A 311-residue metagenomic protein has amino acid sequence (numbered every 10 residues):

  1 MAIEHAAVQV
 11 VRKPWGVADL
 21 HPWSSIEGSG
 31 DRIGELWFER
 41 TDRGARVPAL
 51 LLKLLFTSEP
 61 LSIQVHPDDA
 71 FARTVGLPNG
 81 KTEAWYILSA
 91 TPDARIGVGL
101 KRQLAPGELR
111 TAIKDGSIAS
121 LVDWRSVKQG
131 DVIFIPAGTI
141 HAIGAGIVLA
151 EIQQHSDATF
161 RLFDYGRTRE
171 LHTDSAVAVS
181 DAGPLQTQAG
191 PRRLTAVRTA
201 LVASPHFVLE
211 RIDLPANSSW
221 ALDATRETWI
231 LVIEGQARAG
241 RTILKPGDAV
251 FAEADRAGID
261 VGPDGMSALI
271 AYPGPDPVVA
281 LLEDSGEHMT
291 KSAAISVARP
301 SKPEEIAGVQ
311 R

Functional and structural regions predicted by a protein language model:
M1-L104, Y165-L185, L209, P275-R311: Transition-metal
L52-L54, L61, E83-Y86, R125 (+3 more regions): His/acidic/aromatic-lined binding-pocket segments of jelly-roll/cupin-type domains and related regulatory beta-sandwich
F56-P60, D69-A70, N79-G80, A90-D93 (+3 more regions): Ligand-binding loop in jelly-roll beta-barrel domains
I87-L109, R198-V202, L214-T225: Short beta-strand/loop turn elements enriched in aromatics
T111-I118, I233-Q236: Short, structured beta-strand/loop micro-motifs enriched in basic residues and often containing a Trp
I113, L121, V132-F134, I140-Q188: An exposed, glycine/acidic-rich loop-and-rim segment of catalytic or binding clefts
V122-F134, V148, R238-G258: Short acidic-glycine-tyrosine-enriched beta hairpin
F160-E227: C-terminal amphipathic alpha-helical segment
